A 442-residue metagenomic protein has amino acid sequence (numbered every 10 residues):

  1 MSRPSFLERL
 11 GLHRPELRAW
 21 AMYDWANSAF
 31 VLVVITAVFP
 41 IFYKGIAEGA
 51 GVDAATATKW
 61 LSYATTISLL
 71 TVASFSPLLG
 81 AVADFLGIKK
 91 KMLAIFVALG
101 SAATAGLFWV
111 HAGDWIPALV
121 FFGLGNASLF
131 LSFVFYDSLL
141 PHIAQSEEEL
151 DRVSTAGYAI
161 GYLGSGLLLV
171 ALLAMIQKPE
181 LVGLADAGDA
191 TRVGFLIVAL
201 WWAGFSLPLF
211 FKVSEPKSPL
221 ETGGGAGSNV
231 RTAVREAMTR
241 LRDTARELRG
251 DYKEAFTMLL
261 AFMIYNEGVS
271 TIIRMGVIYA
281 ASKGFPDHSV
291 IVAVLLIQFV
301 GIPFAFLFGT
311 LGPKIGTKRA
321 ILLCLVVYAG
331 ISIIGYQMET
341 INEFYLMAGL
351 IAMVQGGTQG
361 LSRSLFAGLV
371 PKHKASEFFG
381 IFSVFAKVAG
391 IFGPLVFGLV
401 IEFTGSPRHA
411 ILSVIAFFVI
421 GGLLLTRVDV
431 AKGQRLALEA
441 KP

Functional and structural regions predicted by a protein language model:
S2-R18, S214-L259: Juxtamembrane intracellular "pre-TM" segments in multi-pass secondary transporters
E8-L69, E254-P286, V290-A293: Helix-loop boundary and gating motifs at the non-cytosolic
V52-A57, M175-L200, L399-F418: A membrane-interface helix-boundary motif in multi-pass transporters
A55-T58, E147-Y158, D287-H288, K372-F382: Loop-to-transmembrane helix entry/capping segments in MFS-fold secondary transporters and related SLC/MFSD carriers
S74-I88, P303-T317, I401: Helix-to-loop junctions at the C-terminal end of transmembrane segments in multipass secondary transporters
K91-G106, R319-I334: Structural signature of the two symmetry-related core transmembrane helices
A103, D114-S132, E343-G357: Hydrophobic core of transmembrane alpha-helices in multi-pass small-molecule transporters, especially MFS/SLC-type
W109, W201-K212, L412-P442: Multi-pass alpha-helical transporter architecture, strongest for 12-TM Major Facilitator/SLC carriers used
